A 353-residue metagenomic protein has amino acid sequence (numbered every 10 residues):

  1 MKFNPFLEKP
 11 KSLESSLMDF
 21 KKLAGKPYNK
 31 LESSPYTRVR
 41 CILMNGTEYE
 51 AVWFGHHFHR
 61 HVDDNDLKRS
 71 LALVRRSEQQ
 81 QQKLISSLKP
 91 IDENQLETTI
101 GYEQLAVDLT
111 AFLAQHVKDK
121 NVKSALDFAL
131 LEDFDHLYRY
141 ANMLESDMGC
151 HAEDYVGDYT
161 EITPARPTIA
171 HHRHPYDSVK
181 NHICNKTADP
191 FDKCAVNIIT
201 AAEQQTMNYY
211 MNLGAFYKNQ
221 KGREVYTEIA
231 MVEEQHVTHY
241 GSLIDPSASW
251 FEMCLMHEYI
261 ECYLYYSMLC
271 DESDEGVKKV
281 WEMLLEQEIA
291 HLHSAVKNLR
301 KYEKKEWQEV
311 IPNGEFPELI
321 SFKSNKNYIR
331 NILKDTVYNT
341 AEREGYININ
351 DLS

Functional and structural regions predicted by a protein language model:
M1-S353: Non-heme di-metal
